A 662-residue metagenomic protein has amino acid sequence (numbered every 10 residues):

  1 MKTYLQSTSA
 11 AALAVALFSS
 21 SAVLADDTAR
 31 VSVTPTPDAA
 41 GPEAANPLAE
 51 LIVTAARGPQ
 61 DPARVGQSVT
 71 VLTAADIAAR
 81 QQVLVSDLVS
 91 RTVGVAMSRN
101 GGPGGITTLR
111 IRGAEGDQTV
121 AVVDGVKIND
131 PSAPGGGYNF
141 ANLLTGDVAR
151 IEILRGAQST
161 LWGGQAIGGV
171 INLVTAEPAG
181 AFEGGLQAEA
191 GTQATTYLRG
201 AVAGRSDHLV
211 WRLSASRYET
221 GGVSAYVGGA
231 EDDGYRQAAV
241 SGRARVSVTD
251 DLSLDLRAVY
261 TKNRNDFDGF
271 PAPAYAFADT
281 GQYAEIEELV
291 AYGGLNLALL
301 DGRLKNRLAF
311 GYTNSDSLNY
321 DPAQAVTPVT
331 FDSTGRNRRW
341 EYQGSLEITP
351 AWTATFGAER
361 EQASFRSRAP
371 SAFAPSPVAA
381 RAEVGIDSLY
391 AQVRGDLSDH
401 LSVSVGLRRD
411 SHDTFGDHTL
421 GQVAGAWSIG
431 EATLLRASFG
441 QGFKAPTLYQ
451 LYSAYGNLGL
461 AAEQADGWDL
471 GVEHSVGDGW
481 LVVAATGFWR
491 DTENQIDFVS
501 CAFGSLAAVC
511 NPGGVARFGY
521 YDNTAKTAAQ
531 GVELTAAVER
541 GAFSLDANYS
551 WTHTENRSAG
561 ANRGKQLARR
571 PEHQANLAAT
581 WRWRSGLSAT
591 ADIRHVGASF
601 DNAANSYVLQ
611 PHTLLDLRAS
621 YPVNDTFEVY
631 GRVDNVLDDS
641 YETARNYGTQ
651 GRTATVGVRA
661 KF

Functional and structural regions predicted by a protein language model:
M1-T92, A203, V246, D250 (+3 more regions): N-terminal Sec signal peptide and the immediately downstream disordered periplasmic leader that contains the TonB box
T8, A201-A203, S214, S247 (+3 more regions): Conserved C-terminal beta-signal and adjacent last beta-strands/turns of outer-membrane beta-barrel proteins
T54, S86, S90-K127, A149: Extracytoplasmic beta-strand/coil segments of soluble accessory domains associated with Gram-negative outer-membrane
V85-L88, G105-R110, T119-V122, Y138-L143 (+3 more regions): N-terminal periplasmic accessory domains that precede and gate Gram-negative outer-membrane beta-barrel machines
K127-R155, G242: Short acidic/polar hinge/loop motifs at secondary-structure boundaries that mediate gating or recognition
T192-E219, G229-N265, Y283-K305, I348 (+1 more regions): Transmembrane beta-barrel wall of Gram-negative outer-membrane proteins
P273-G294, A298, S333-G335, A382-V384 (+7 more regions): Outer-membrane beta-barrel signature, preferentially recognizing the C-terminal barrel domain of Gram-negative
D396-V403, V483, W489-D491, A516-A603 (+1 more regions): Gram-negative outer-membrane beta-barrel transporters
